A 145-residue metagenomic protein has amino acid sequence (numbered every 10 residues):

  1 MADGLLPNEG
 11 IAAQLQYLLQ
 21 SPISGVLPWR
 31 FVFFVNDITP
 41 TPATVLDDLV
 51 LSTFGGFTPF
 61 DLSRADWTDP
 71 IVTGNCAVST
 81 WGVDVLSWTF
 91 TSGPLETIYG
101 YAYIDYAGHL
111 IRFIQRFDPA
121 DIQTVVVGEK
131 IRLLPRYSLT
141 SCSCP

Functional and structural regions predicted by a protein language model:
M1-G100, D105-P145: Small cysteine-rich, disulfide-bonded extracellular modules of the LU/uPAR three-finger superfamily and closely related
